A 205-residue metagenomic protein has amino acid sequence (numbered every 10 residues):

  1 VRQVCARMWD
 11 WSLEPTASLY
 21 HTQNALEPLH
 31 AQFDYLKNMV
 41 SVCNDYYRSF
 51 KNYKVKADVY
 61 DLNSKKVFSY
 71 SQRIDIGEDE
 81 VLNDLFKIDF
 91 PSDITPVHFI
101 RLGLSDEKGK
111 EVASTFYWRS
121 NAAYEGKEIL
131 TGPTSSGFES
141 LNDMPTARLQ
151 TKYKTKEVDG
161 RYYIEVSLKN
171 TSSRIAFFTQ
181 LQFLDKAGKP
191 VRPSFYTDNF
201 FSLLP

Functional and structural regions predicted by a protein language model:
V1-N199, L204: Carbohydrate-binding surfaces of carbohydrate-active enzymes
